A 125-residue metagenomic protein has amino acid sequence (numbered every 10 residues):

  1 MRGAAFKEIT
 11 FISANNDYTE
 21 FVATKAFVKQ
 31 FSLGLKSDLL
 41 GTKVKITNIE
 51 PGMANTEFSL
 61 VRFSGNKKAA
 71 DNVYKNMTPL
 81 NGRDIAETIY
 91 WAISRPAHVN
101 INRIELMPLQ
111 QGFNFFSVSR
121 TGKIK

Functional and structural regions predicted by a protein language model:
R2-G3, G34-V44: Active-site-adjacent segment of SDR/Rossmann-fold oxidoreductases
A5-A14, K45-N48: Structural signature of the Rossmann-like NAD(P)-dependent dehydrogenase/reductase core
A14, P96-A97, T121: Short, proline-centered helix/strand-breaking motifs
T19: Cytosolic ligand/metal-binding cores
T24: Active-site helix of classical SDR
V28, S32, A86-I89: Short-chain dehydrogenase/reductase
N48-G52, K67-F115: C-terminal helical subdomain
M53-R62: Short beta-loop-alpha junction of Rossmann-like oxidoreductase domains
